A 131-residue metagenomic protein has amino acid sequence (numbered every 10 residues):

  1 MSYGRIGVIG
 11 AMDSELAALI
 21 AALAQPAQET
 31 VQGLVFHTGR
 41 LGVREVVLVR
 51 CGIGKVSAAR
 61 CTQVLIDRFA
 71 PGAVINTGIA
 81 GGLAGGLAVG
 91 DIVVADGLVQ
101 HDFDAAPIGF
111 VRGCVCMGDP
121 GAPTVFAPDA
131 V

Functional and structural regions predicted by a protein language model:
M1-F69: N-terminal short beta-loop-beta anion/metal-coordinating cradle
S2, I6-I9, V31, G82-A84 (+2 more regions): Homeobox/homeodomain signature
E15-A17, G81-A84: Short, active-site-adjacent cap segments at secondary-structure transitions
A70-I75: Proline-aspartate-enriched helix->loop->beta-strand connector
L83-V131: Mid-sequence, gly/pro-rich, charge-dense loop/helix-turn segments that line enzyme active sites
